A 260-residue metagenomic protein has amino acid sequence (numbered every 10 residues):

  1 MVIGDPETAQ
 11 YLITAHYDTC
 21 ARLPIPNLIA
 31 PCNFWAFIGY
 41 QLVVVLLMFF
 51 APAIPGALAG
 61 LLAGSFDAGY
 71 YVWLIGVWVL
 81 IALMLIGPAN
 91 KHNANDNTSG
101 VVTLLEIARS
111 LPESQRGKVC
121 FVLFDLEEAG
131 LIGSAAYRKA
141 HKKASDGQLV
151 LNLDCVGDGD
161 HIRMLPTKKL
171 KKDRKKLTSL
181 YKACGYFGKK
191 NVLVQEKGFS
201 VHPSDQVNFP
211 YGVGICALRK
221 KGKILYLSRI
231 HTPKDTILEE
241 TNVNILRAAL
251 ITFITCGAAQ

Functional and structural regions predicted by a protein language model:
M1-T8, P24-G60: A non-catalytic alpha/beta surface segment that caps or lines the substrate-entry region of metallo-dependent hydrolase
M1-Y11, A15-P31, N97, I107 (+5 more regions): A structural signal for the main folded, soluble domain(s) of proteins
V2, P55-K175, G198-Q206: Acidic/histidine-rich catalytic neighborhood of metal-dependent amide-processing enzymes
Y11, Q148-V150, G212-V213: Structural motif
T14-D18, L123, L151-D154, C216: Short beta-strand segments
D18-C20, L80-A82, V156-D158, K220-K223: Short connector loops/turns at beta-strand edges and beta->alpha or beta->beta junctions
G159-Q260: Active-site-adjacent substrate-binding region of metalloamidase/peptidase-like peptide-processing proteins
